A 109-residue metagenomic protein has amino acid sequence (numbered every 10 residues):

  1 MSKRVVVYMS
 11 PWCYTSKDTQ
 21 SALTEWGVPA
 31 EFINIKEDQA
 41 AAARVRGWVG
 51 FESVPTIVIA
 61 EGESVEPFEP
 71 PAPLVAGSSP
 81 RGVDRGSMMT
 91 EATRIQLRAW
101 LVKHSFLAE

Functional and structural regions predicted by a protein language model:
M1-E31: Local sequence-structure signature of Cys/Sec-based thiol-disulfide redox active-site neighborhoods
W12, N34, T90: Charged, low-complexity surface patches
W26, W48-V49, H104: Residues at alpha-helix termini
G27-A42, F51-V54: Thiol-based oxidoreductase modules, predominantly thioredoxin-like and allied folds used for disulfide exchange
A42-W48, L101: Short amphipathic alpha-helix with an adjacent loop that forms part of the alpha/beta core around
G47-E61: Conserved long hydrophobic alpha-helices within structured protein cores
E61-E109: Non-catalytic, surface beta->alpha helical segment in thiol-disulfide oxidoreductase systems
